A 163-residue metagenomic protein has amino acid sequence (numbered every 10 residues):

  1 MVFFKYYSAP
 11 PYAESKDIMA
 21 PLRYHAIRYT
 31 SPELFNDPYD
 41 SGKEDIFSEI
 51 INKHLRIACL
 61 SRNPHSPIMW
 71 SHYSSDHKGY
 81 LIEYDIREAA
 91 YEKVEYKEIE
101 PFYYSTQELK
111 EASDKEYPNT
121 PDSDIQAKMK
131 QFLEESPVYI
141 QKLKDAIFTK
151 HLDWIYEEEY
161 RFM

Functional and structural regions predicted by a protein language model:
M1-M163: Partner-binding and oligomerization surfaces adjacent to conserved cores of proteins that assemble macromolecular
